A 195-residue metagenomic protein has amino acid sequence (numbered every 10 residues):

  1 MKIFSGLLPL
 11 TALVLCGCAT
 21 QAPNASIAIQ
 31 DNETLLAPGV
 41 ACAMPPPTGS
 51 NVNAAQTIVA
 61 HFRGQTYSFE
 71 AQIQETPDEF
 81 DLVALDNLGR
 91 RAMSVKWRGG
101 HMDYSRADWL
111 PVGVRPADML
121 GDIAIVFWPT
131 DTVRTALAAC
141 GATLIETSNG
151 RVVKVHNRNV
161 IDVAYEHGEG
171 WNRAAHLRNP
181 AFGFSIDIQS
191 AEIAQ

Functional and structural regions predicted by a protein language model:
M1-C18: Sec-dependent bacterial lipoprotein signal peptides
L15-T34: Bacterial Sec signal peptide processing site at the extreme N-terminus
M44-F62: A short, Trp-centered hydrophobic/proline-enriched beta-strand micro-motif
F62-G89: Structural recognition of beta-strand segments within beta-rich domains
E70-Q74, M93-V95, D162-Y165, I188-S190: Hydrophobic/aromatic beta-strand elements that line small-molecule binding cavities or substrate pockets in beta-rich
A84-L88, W97-H101, R106-W109, S190-E192: A mature extracytoplasmic/lumenal domain signature
D103-D131: Acidic/charged, solvent-exposed loop-and-adjacent secondary-structure segments enriched in E/D, K/R, S/T, and G/P
C140-Q195: Gly/Pro-enriched, hydrophobic low-complexity segments that function as extracytoplasmic propeptides/linkers
